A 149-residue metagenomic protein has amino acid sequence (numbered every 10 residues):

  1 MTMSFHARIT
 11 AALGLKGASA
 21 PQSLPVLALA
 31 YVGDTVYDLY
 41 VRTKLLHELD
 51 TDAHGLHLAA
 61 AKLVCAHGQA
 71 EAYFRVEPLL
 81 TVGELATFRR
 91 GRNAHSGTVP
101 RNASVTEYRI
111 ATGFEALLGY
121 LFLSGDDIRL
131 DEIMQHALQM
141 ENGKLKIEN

Functional and structural regions predicted by a protein language model:
M1-N149: Double-stranded RNA-binding/processing signature
